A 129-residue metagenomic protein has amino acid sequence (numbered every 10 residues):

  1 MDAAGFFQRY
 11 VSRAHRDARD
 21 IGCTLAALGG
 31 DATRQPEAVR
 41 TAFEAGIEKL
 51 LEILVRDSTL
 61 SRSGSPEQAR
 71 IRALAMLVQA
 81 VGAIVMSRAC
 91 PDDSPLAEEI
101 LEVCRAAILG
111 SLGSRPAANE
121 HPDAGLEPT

Functional and structural regions predicted by a protein language model:
M1-G22: Hydrophobic alpha-helical connector segments
D31-A32: Well-ordered alpha-helical scaffold segments within catalytic/enzyme domains
E37-E44, S58-D123: Hydrophobic/aromatic-rich alpha-helical bundle segments in the mid-to-C-terminal region
I47-D57: Active-site oxyanion/phosphate-handling segment shared across diverse enzymes
D123-T129: Long, low-complexity, intrinsically disordered segments
